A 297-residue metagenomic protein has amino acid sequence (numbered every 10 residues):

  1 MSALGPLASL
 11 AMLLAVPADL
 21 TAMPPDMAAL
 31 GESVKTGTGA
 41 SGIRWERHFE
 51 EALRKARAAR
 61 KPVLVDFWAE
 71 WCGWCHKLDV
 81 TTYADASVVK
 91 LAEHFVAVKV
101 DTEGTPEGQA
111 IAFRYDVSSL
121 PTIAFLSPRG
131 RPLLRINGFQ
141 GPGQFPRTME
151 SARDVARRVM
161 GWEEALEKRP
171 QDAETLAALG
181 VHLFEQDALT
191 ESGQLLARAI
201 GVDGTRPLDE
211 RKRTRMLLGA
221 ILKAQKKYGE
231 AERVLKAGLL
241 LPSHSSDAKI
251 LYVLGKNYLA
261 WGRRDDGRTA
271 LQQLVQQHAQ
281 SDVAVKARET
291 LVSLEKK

Functional and structural regions predicted by a protein language model:
I43-R47, W68, D85-E107: Thiol-based oxidoreductase modules, predominantly thioredoxin-like and allied folds used for disulfide exchange
F67-T82: Conserved redox-active cysteine motifs that mediate thiol-disulfide chemistry, especially di-cysteine Cys-X(1-2)-Cys
A86, R135-F139, R169, Q186 (+3 more regions): Short solvent-exposed coil/turn linkers within tandem alpha-helical repeat scaffolds
S118-R157: Non-catalytic, surface beta->alpha helical segment in thiol-disulfide oxidoreductase systems
A178-L179, L218, L254, L291: Structural register within alpha-helical repeat arrays
